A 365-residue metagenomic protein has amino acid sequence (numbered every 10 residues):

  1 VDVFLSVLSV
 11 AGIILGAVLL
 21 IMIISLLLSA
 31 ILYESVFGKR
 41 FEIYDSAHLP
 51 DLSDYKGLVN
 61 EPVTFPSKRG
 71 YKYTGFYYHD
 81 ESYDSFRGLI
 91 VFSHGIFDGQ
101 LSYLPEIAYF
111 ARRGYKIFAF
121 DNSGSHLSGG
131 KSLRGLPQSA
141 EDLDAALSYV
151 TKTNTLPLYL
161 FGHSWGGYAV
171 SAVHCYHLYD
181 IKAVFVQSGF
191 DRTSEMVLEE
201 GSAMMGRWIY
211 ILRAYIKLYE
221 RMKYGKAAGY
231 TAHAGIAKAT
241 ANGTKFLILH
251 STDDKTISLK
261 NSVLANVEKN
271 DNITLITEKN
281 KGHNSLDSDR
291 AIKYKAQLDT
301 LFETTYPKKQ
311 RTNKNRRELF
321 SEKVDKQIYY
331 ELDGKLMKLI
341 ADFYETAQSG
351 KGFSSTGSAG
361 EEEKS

Functional and structural regions predicted by a protein language model:
V10-P66, F76-Y78, F302-V324, S355: An N-terminal hydrophobic leader/cap segment in hydrolases
I96-Y109, N122, K260: The serine-hydrolase catalytic nucleophile loop
G99-Q100, S125-N154: Catalytic nucleophile-loop/oxyanion-hole region of alpha/beta-hydrolase and closely related hydrolase-like folds
I107-G129: Conserved alpha/beta-hydrolase
A172-A228: Hydrolase active-site cap/lid region
A239-N242, L247-H250, D254: Short beta-strand/loop motif that positions the catalytic acidic residue of the alpha/beta-hydrolase fold
K255-N261: Conserved alpha/beta-hydrolase "acid-adjacent" motif
R290-S365: Catalytic active-site module of serine/aspartate enzymes centered on a nucleophile-bearing elbow/loop
